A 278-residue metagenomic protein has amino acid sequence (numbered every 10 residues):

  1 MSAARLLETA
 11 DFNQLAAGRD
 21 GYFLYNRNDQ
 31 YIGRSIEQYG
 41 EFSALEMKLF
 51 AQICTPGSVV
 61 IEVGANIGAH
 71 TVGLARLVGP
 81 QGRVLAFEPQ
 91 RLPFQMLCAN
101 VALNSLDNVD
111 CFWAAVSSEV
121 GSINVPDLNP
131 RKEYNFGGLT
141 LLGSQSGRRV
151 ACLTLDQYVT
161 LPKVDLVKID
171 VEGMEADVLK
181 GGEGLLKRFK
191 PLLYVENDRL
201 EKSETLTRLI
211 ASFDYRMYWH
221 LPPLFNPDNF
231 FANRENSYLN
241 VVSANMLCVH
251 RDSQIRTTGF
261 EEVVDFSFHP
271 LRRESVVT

Functional and structural regions predicted by a protein language model:
M1-T278: Phosphate/nucleotide-binding beta-alpha loop and adjacent structural elements of enzyme active sites
